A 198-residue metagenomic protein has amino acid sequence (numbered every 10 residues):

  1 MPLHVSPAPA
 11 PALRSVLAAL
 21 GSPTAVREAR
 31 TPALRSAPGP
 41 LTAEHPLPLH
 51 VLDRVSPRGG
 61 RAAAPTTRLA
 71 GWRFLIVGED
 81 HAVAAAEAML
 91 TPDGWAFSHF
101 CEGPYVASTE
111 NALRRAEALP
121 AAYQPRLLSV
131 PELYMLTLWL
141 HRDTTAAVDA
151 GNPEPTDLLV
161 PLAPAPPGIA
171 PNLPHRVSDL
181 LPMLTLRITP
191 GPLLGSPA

Functional and structural regions predicted by a protein language model:
M1-G59, P104-L119, Y123: Short, non-transmembrane alpha-helical segments in secretory-pathway proteins
H4-P9, R14, A18, A63-L75 (+3 more regions): Bulky hydrophobic/aromatic packing residues
T24, T31, T42, T66-T67 (+7 more regions): Residue-identity detector for threonine
T31-S36, A147-P153: Intrinsically disordered, low-complexity terminal tails and inter-domain linkers enriched for S/T/G/P/D/E
R35-T91, L136-D143: Exposed beta-strand-loop-beta-strand "reactive/processing" segments of non-cytosolic proteins
A84-Q124, A150-A198: A short, surface-exposed interaction/processing loop segment used at functional sites
L113-R142: Short aromatic loop motif centered on NTY/YTY
P131, M135-R142, V148, N152 (+1 more regions): A two-mode feature
